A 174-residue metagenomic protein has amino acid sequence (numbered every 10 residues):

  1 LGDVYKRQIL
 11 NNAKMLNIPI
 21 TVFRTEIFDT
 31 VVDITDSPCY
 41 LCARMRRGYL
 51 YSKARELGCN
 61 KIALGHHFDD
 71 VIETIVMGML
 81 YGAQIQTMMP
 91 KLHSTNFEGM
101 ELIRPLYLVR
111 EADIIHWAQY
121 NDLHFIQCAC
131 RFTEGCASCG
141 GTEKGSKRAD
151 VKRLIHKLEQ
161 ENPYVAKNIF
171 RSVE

Functional and structural regions predicted by a protein language model:
G2-I85, M89, A112-Y120: ATP-dependent adenylation/nucleotidyltransferase module used to activate substrates
V22-F23, L64, Q127-C130, G135 (+1 more regions): Residue-level detector of family-conserved "landmark" positions at structurally sensitive sites
L41, A63, P105, V109 (+2 more regions): A short glycine-/small-residue-rich loop at the edge of a beta-strand within enzyme catalytic domains
M45, S146, Y164: Conserved active-site and cofactor/substrate-binding residues in soluble primary-metabolism enzymes
D69-I155: Catalytic subdomain that performs nucleotidyl-dependent activation
D150-E174: An accessory alpha-helical subdomain
